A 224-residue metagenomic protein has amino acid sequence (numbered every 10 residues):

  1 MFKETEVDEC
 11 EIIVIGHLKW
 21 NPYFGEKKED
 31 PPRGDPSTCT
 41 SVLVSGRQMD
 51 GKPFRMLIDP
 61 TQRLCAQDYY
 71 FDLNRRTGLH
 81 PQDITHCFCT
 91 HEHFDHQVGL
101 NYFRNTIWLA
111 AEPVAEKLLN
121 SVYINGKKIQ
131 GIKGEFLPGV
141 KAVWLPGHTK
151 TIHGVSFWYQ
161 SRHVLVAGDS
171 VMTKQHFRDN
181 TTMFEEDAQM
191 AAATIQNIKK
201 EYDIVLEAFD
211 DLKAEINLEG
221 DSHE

Functional and structural regions predicted by a protein language model:
M1-F54, N197-K200, A214-H223: Zn-dependent metallo-beta-lactamase
K27-P31, N74, D179-E185: Short glycine-enriched, charge-decorated loop/helix-capping segments at active-site entrances that position
P36-T38, P53-R55, P60-E135: Active-site HxH/HxHxD metal-binding segment of metal-dependent hydrolases
T40-V42, P81, K141, T151-V155: Short beta-strand micro-motifs in enzyme catalytic cores
L43, R55-L57, S156, L165: Short hydrophobic-acidic sequence motifs that mark active-site Asp/Glu residues
L57-P60, D83-D95, L109-E112, W144-G147 (+3 more regions): Active-site neighborhood of phospho(di)ester-bond hydrolases with catalytic His/Asp-centered motifs
N125-I152: A mid-sequence, solvent-exposed acidic-amphipathic segment
K150-E224: Metallo-beta-lactamase
